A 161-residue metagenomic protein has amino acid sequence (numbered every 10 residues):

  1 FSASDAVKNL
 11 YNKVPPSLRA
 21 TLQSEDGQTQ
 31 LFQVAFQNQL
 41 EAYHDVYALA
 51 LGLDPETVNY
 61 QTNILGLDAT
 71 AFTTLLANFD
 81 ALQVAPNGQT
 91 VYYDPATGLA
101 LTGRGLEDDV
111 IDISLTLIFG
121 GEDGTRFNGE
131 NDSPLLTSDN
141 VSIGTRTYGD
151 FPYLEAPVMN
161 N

Functional and structural regions predicted by a protein language model:
F1-N161: Surface-exposed extracytoplasmic segments
